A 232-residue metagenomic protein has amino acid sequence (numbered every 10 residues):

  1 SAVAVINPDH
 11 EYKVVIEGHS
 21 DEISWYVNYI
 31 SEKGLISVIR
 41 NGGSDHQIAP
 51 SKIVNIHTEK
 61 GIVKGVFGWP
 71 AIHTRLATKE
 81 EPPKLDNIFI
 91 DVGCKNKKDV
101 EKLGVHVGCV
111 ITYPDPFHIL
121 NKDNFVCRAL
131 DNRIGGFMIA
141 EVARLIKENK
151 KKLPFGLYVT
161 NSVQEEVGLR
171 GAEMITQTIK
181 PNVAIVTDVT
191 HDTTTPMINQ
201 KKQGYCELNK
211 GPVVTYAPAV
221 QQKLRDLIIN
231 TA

Functional and structural regions predicted by a protein language model:
S1-A232: N-terminal hydrophobic/helix-forming segments and targeting peptides
